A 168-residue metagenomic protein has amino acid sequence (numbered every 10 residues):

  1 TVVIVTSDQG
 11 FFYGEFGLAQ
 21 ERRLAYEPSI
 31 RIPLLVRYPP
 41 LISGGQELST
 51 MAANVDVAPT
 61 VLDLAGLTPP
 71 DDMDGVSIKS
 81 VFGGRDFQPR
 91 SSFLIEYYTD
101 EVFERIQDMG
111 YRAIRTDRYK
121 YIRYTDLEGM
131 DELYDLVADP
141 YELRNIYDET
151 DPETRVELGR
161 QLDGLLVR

Functional and structural regions predicted by a protein language model:
T1-Q46, A53, V102, G110: Histidine-centered active-site microenvironments of extracellular/periplasmic hydrolases and transferases
Q9-E15, V55-A58, D63-E132, L136 (+2 more regions): C-terminal cap/loop subdomain of S1 sulfatases and analogous C-terminal strand-loop tails that border
G17, T125, N145-Y147: Short clusters of small/polar residues that mark proteolytic maturation junctions
E21-R22, L41-A52, L64-P69, E142-T150: Active-site rim elements
E21-R23, E27, Q46, A58 (+4 more regions): Alpha-helix termini
D139: Intrinsically disordered, low-complexity polar regions and short flexible loop motifs
L158-D163: Short amphipathic alpha-helical coiled-coil/interface segments
